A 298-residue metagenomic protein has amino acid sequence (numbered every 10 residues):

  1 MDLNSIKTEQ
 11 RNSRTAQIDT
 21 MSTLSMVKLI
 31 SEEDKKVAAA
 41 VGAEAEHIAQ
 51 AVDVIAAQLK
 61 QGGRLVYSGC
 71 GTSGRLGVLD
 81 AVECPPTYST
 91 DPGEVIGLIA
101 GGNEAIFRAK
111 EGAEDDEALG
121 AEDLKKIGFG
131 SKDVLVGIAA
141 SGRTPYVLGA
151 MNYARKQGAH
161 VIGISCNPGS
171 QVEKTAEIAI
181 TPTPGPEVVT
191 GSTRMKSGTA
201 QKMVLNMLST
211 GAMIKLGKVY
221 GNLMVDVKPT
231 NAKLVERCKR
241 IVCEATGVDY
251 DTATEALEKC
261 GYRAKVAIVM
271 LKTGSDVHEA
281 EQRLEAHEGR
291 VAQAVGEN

Functional and structural regions predicted by a protein language model:
M1-A40: Cofactor-/ligand-binding subdomain signature composed of acidic, glycine-rich, tryptophan-containing flexible loops
S31-V37, I96-R108, Y220, G261: Gly-rich Lys/Arg/Thr-decorated short loops/hinges at beta-loop-alpha junctions or inter-strand turns that position
E33-A43, A109, V134-G137: Short, basic, glycine/proline-bearing loop/turn elements
A43-Q58: A short, well-structured juxtamembrane/interface segment
V66-V204, A212-I214: Glycine-rich phosphate-binding loops that contact phosphosugars or nucleotide phosphates
G191-Q201, L205, K228-I241: EF-Ts-like protein-protein interaction surfaces
A212-N298: Short, amphipathic alpha-helical interaction segments embedded in low-complexity terminal/linker regions of eukaryotic
